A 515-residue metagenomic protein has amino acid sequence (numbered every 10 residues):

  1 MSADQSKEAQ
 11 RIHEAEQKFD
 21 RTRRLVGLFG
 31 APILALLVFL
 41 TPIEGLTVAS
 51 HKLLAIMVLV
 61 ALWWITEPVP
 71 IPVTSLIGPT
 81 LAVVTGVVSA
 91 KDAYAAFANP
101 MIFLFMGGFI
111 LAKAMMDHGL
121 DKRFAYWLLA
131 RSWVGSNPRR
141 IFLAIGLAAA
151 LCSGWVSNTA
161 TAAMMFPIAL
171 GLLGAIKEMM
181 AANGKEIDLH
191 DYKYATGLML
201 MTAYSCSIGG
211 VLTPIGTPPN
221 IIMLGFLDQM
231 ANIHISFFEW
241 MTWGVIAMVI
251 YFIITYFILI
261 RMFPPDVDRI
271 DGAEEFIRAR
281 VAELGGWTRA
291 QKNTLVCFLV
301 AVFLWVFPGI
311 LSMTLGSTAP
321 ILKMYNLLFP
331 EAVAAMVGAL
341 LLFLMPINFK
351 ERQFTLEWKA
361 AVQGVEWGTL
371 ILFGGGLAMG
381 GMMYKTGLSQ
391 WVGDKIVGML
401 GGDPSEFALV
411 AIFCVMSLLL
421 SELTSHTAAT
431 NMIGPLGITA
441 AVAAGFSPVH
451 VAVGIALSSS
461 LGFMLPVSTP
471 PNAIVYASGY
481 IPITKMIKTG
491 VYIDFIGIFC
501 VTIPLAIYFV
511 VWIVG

Functional and structural regions predicted by a protein language model:
S2-L40, D117-L120, N158, I176-S205 (+4 more regions): Juxtamembrane and boundary regions of transmembrane helices in multi-pass small-molecule transporters and channels
E16-R23, E44-K52, W63-W64, K91-P100 (+6 more regions): Interfacial loop-to-helix junctions that mark the boundaries of transmembrane helices in multi-pass membrane
L25-F29, L53-V58, P72-L76, R139-A144 (+10 more regions): Hydrophobic alpha-helical transmembrane segments
L28-P42, I56-T66, P79-V84, G107-A112 (+10 more regions): Hydrophobic core segments of alpha-helical transmembrane domains in multi-pass membrane transport and ion-translocation
L37-L46, G86-D92, V306-L315, I347-Q353 (+3 more regions): Transmembrane helix-loop junctions in multi-pass membrane proteins
T41, L46-A55, A98-I110, P330-G338 (+2 more regions): Structural signature of hydrophobic alpha-helical transmembrane segments
I43-H51, L59-L76, T159, F257-P264 (+3 more regions): Flexible hinge motifs at transmembrane-helix junctions and intramembrane kinks/re-entrant loops in multi-pass membrane
L59, V73, I77-L189, R352-T355 (+2 more regions): Membrane-embedded alpha-helical segments and adjacent helix-loop junctions characteristic of multi-pass solute
